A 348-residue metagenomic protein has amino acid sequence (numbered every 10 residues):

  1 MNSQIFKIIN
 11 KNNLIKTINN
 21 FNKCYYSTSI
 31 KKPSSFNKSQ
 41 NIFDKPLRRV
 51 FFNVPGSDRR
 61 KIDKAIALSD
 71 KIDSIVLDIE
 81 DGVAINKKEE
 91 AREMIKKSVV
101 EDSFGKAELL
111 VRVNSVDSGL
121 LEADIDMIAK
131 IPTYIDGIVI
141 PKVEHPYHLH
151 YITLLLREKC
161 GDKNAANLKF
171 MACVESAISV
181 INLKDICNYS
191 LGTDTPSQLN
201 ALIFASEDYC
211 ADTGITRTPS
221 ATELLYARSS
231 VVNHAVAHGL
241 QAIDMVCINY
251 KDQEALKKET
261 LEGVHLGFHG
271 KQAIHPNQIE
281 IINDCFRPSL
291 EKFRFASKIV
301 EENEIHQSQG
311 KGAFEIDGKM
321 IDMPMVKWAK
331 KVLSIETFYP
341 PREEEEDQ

Functional and structural regions predicted by a protein language model:
N2-Q348: Expand to "…catalyze enediolate/carbanion chemistry for C-C bond making/breaking, isomerization, decarboxylation
